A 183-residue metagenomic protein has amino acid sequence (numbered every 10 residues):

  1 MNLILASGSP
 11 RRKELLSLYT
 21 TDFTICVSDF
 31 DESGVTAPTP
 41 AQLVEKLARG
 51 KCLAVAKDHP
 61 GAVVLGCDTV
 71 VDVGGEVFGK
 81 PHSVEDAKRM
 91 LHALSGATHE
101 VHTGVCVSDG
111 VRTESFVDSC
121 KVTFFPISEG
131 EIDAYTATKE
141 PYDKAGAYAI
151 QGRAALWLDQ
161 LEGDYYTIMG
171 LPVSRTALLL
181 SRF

Functional and structural regions predicted by a protein language model:
M1-T21: N-terminal beta1-alpha1 ligand-phosphate binding loop
N2-I4, A37-F183: Anionic-ligand binding patches
S7-S9, S28, S95: Short linear Ser/Thr-Pro motifs
P10, F30, V173: Short, glycine/serine-rich, charged loops/turns that create anion-binding and catalytic segments at active sites
E14-L18, V35-T36, K57-D58: Short loop/helix-cap segments at secondary-structure boundaries that form the rim of catalytic
D22-F23, Y142: Residue-level detector of short coil/turn "hinge" positions at structural boundaries
F23-T24, T69: Short, solvent-exposed secondary-structure junction/capping segments
T24-S33: A short beta-strand-loop structural module common to alpha/beta enzyme folds
